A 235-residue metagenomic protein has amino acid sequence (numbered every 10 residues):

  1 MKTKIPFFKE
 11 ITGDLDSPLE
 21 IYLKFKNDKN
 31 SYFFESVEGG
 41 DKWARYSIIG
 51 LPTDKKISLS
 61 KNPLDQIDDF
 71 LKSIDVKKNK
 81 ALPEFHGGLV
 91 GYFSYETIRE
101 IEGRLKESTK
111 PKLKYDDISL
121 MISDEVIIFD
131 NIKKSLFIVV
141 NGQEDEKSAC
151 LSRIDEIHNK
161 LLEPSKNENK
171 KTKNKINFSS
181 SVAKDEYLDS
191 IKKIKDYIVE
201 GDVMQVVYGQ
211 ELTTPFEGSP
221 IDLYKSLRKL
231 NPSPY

Functional and structural regions predicted by a protein language model:
M1-Y235: Extended alpha-helical targeting/anchoring segments, especially N-terminal organellar/secretory targeting helices
